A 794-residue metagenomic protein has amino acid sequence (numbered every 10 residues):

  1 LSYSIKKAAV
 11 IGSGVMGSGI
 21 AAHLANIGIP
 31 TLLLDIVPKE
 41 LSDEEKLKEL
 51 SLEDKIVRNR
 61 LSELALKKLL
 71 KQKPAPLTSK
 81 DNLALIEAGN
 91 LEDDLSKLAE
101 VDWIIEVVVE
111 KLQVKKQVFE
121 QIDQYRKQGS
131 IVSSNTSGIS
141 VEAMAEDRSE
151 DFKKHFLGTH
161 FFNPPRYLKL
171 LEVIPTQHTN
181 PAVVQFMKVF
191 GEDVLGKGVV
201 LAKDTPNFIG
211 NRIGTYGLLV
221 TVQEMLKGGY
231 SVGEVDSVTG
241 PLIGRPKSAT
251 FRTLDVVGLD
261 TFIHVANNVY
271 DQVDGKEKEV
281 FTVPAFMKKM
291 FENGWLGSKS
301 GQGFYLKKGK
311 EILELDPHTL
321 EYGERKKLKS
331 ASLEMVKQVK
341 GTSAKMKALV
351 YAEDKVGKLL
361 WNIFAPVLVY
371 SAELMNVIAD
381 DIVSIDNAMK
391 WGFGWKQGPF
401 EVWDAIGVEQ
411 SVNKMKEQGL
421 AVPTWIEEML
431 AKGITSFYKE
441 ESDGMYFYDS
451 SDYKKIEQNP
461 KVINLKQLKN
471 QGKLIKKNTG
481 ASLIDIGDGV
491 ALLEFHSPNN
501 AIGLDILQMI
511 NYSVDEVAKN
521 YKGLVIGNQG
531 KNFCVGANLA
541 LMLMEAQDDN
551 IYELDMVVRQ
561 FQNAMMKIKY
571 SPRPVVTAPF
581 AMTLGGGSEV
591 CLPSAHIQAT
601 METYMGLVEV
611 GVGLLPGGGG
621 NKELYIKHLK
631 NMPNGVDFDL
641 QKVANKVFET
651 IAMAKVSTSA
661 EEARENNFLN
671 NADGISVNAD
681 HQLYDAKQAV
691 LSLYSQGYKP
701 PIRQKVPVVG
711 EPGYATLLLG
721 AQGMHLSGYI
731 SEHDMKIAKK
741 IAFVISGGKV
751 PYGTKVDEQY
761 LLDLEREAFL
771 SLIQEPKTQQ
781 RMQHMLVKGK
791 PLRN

Functional and structural regions predicted by a protein language model:
S2-L524, N528-K531, A540-R573, F580-G587 (+4 more regions): N-terminal glycine-rich phosphate-binding loop for ADP-containing cofactors
V535-A537: Extended, composition-driven regions rather than compact fold-specific motifs
